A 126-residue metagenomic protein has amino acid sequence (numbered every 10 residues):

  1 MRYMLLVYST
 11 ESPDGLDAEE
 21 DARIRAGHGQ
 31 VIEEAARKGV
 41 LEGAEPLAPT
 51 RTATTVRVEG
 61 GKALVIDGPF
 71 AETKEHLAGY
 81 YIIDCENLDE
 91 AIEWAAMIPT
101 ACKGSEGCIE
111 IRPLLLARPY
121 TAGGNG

Functional and structural regions predicted by a protein language model:
M1-G126: Conserved, structured core segments of small domains
